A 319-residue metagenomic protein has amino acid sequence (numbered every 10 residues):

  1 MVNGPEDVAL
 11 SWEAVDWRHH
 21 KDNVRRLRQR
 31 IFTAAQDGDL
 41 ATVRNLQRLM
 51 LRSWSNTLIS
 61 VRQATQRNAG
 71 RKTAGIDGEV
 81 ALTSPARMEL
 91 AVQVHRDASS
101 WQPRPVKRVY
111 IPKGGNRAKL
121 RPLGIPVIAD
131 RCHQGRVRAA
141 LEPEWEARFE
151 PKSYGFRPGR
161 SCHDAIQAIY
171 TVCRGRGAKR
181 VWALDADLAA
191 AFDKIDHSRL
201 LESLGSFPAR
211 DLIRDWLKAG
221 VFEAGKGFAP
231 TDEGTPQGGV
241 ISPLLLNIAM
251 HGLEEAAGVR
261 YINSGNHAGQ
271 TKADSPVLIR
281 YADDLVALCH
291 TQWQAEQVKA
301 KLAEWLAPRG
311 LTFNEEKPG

Functional and structural regions predicted by a protein language model:
M1-R18, D22, N263-Q270: Intrinsically disordered, low-complexity and often Lys/Arg-enriched segments
A9-G70, A139-F156: Charged boundary/loop elements
W12, D16, P103, G124-I125: Non-transmembrane, amphipathic alpha-helical segments
W17, V24, R28, D39-V43 (+13 more regions): Alpha-helix initiation and N-capping motif
D37-A41, G124-C132, P236-V240: Structural motif
V43-L120: Phosphate/adenylate-binding "loop-and-lid" substructures adjacent to NTP/NAD/dNTP-binding pockets in NTP-dependent
P105-V106, R148-K152, F156-P318: Conserved polymerase palm-domain catalytic core
K113, R117-A147: Hydrophobic alpha-helical hairpins/lids featuring a short glycine-rich hinge
